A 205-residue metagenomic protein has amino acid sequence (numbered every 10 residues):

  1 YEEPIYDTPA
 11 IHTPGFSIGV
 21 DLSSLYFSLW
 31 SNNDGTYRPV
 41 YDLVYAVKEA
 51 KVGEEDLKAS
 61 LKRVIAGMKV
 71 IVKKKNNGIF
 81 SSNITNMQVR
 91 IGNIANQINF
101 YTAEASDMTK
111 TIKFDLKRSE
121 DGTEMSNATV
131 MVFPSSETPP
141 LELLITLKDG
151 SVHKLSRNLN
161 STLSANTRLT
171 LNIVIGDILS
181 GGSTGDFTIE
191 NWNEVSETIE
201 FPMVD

Functional and structural regions predicted by a protein language model:
Y1-A10, F80-T167, E200-D205: Tryptophan-paired
Y1-V64: Short, low-hydrophobicity acidic/polar segments
L25, L163-D177: Low-complexity, Pro/Ser/Thr- and charge-rich linker/hinge segments at domain boundaries
E54-D56, G67-K69, M125-T129, R168: Intrinsic-disorder/low-complexity, polar/charged segments enriched in Ser/Thr/Lys/Arg/Asp/Glu/Gln
L57-K58, N77-F80: Short helix-to-loop capping/linker segments positioned immediately adjacent to catalytic or ligand/cofactor-binding
L61-K75: A short, Gly/Thr-enriched small/hydrophobic beta-strand-prone motif that recurs across taxa
I65, N76-G78, A95, S151 (+1 more regions): Residues that cap or initiate secondary-structure elements
D177-D205: Intrinsically disordered, low-complexity repeat and linker tracts
